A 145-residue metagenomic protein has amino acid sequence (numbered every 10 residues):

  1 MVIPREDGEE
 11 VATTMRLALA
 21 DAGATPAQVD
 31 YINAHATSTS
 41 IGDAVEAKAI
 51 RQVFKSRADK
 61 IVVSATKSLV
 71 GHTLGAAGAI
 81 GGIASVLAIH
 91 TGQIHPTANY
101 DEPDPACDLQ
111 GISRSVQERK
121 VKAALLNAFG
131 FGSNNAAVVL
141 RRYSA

Functional and structural regions predicted by a protein language model:
M1-A145: Conserved "HGTGT" condensation-loop signature of ketosynthase/thiolase-family condensing enzymes that catalyze
